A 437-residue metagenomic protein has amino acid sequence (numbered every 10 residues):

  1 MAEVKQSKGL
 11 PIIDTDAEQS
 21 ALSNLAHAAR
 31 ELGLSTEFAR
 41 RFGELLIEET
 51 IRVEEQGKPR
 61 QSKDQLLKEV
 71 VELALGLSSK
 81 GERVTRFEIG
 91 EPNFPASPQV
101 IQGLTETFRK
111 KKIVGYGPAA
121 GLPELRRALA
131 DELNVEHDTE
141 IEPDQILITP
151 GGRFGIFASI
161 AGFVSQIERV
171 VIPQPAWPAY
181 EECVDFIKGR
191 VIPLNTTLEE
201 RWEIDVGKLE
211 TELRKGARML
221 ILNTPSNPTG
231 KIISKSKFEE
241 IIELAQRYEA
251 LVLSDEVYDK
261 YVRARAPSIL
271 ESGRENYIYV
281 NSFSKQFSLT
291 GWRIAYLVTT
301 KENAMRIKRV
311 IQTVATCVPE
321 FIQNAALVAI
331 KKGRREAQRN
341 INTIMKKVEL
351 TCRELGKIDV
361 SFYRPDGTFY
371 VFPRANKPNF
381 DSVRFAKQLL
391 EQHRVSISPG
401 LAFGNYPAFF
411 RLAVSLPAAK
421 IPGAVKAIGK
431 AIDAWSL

Functional and structural regions predicted by a protein language model:
M1-K58: Domain-level signature for soluble enzymes in the chorismate/prephenate branch of the shikimate pathway
A2, A26, I47, A130 (+3 more regions): Structural signal for well-ordered, non-membrane alpha-helices
K8-P11, S23, H27-R30, Q56-L75 (+2 more regions): N-terminal basic, amphipathic alpha-helical segments
A17-N24, G81-E82, E124, S284: Short acidic alpha-helix initiation/capping motifs at coil-to-helix transition points, especially at protein N-termini
L66-L67, L122-L125, G152-R153, W202: Conserved donor sugar-nucleotide recognition element shared by glycan-biosynthetic enzymes
L77-K80, T85, E91-Q102, T107 (+1 more regions): PLP-dependent class I/II
T85-P92, E106-L125: A glycine-/small-polar-enriched, mobile loop at the entrance of the PLP active site in fold-type I
G115-T149: Conserved N-terminal alpha-helix of the aminotransferase class I/II PLP-enzyme fold
